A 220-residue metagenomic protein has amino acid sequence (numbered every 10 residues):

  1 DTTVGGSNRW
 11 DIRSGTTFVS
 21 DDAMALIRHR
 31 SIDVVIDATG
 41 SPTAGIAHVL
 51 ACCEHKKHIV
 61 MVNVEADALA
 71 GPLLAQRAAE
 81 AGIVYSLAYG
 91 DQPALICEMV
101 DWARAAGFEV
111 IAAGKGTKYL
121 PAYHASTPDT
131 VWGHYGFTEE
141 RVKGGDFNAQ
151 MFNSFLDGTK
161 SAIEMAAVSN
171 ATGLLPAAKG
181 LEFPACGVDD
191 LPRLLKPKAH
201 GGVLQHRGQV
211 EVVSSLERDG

Functional and structural regions predicted by a protein language model:
D1-A51: N-terminal glycine-/serine-/threonine-rich beta1-alpha1-beta2 phosphate-ribose binding loop of Rossmann-like
T39-H55, V62-W102: Rossmann-fold NAD(P)-binding glycine/threonine-rich loop
K57, G82-V84, F108, L174: Short glycine/serine/threonine/alanine-rich loop segments
G71-P72, C97, A122-Y123, V188-D189: Short Asp/Glu-rich motifs
A78-A79, S86-S154: Rossmann-like NAD(P)H-binding beta-loop-alpha module
H134-G220: C-terminal catalytic/substrate-binding lobe primarily of soluble NAD(P)-dependent oxidoreductases
